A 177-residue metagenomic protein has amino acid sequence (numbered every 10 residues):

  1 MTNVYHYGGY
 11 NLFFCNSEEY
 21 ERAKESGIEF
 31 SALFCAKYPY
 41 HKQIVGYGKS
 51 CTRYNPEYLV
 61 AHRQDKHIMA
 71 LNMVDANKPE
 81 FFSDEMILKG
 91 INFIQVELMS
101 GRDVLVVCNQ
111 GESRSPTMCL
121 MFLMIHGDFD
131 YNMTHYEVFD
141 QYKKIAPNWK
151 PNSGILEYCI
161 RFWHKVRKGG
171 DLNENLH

Functional and structural regions predicted by a protein language model:
T2-D103, M124-Y158: Cysteine-based protein phosphatase catalytic domain of the PTP/DSP
G101-L120: A phosphate-binding catalytic loop at a beta-strand-loop-alpha-helix junction that coordinates phosphoryl groups
P116, L120-L123, H164-K168: Alpha-helix boundary/capping detector
K150-H177: Charged phosphate-binding loop/patch that engages nucleotide di/tri-phosphates or the phosphate backbone of nucleic
